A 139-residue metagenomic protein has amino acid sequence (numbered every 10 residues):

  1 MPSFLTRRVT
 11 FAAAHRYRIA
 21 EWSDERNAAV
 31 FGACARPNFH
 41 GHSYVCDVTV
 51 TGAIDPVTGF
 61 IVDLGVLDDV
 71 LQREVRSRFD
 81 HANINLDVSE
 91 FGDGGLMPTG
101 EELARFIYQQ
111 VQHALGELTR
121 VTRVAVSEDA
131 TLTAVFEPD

Functional and structural regions predicted by a protein language model:
M1-D139: Charge-rich, low-complexity N-terminal segments
